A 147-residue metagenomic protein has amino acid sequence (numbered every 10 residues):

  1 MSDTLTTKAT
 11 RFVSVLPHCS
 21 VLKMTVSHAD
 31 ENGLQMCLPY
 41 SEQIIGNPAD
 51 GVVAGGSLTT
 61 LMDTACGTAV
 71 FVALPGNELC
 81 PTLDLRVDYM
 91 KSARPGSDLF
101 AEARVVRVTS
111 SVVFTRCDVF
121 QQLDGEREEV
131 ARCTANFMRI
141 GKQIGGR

Functional and structural regions predicted by a protein language model:
D3, A93-P95, F100, R104-R147: HotDog/MaoC-like acyl-thioester-processing domains
T6-L16, T68-N77: Short, solvent-exposed helix-to-loop capping segments enriched in aromatics
A9-E31: N-terminal structural module
S20-L22, N32-L34, L79-L85, S97-L99 (+2 more regions): A generic structural signal for short beta-strands and their flanking turns/coil linkers
K23-V53: Catalytic strand-loop segment that frames the active site of acyl-thioester-processing enzymes
L38-Y40, Y89, R139: Hydrophobic residues in beta-strands and at strand termini
A49-G67: Compact, glycine-rich, soluble single-domain proteins
G67-F100, V105: Hydrophobic beta-strand-centered segment that forms part of the acyl-chain substrate-binding groove
